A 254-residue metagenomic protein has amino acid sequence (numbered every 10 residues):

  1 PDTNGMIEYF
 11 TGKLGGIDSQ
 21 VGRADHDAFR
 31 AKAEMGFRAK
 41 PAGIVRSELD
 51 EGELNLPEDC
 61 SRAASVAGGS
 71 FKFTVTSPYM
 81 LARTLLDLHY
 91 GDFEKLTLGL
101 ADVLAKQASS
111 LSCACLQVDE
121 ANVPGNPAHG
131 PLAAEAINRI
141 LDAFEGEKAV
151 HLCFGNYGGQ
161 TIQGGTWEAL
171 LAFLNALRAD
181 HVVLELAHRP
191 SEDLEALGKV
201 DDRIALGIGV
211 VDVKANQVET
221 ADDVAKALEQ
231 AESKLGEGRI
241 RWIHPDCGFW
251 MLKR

Functional and structural regions predicted by a protein language model:
P1-R254: Domain-level signal for soluble alpha/beta catalytic cores
